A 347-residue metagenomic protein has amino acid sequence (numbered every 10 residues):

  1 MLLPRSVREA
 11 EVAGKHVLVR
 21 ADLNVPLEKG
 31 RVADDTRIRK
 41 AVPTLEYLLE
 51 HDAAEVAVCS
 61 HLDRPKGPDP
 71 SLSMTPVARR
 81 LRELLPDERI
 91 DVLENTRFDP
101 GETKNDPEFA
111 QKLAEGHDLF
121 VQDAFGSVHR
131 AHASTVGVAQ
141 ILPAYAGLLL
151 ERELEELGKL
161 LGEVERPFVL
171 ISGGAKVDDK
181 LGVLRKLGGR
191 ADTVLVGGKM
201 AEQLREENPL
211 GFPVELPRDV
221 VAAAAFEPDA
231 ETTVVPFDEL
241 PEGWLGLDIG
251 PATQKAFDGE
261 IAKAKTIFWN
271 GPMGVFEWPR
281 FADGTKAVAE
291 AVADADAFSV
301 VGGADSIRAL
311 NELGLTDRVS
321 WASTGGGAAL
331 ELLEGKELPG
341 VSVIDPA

Functional and structural regions predicted by a protein language model:
M1-A347: Active-site loop-to-helix "anion-binding N-cap" substructures in soluble metabolic enzymes
